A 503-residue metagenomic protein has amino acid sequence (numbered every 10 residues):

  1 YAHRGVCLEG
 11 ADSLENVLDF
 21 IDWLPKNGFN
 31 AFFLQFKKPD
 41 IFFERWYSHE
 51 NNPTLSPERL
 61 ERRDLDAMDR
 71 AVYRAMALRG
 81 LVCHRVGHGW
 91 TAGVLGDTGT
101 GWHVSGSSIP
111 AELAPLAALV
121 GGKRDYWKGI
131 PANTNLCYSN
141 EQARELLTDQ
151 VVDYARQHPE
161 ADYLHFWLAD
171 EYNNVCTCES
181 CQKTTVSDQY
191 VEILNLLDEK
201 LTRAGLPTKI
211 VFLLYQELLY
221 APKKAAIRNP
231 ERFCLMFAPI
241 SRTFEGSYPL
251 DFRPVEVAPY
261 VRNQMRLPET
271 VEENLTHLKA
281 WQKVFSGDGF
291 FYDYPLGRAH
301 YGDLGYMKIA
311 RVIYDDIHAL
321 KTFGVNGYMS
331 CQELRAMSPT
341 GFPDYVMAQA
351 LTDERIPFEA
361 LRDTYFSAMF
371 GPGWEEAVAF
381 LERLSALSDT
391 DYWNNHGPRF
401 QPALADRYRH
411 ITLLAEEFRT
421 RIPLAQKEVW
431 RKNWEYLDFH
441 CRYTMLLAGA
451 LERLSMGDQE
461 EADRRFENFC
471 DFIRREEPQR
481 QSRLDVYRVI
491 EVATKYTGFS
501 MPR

Functional and structural regions predicted by a protein language model:
H3-T270, N274-L278, Q282-F285, G289-I317 (+9 more regions): Aromatic-lined carbohydrate-binding surfaces of glycoside hydrolases
N394-R503: Histidine-centered catalytic/metal-binding microenvironments
